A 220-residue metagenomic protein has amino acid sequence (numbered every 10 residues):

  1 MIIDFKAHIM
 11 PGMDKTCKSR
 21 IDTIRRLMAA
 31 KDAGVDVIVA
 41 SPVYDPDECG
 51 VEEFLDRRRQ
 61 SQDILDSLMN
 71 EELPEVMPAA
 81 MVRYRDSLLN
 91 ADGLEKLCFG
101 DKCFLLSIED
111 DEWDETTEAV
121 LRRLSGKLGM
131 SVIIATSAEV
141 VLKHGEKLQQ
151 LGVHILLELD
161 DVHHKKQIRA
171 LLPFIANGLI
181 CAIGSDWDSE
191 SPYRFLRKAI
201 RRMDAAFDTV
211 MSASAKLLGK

Functional and structural regions predicted by a protein language model:
M1-M13, D86: Replace "His-x-His-based motif
D4-H8, T23-E53, E75-M81, D101-S107 (+1 more regions): Divalent metal-dependent hydrolysis catalytic cores, especially in the metallo-beta-lactamase
F5, V39-E48, R58, G93-D101 (+3 more regions): Active-site gating loops and adjacent loop-to-helix segments of metal-dependent hydrolytic enzymes
H8-M10, V43, A79-R83, E109-D111 (+3 more regions): Active-site beta-loop-alpha junctions enriched in small/polar residues
K15-R25: Glycine-rich anion/phosphate-binding loops
S19, F54-R57, M203-A206: Residue-level preference for long, well-ordered alpha-helices that form the structural scaffold of enzyme catalytic
V51-I155: Extended substrate/RNA-proximal surfaces in nucleic-acid metabolism proteins
F104-L106, T116-K220: Active-site-adjacent C-terminal substructures of enzyme catalytic domains
